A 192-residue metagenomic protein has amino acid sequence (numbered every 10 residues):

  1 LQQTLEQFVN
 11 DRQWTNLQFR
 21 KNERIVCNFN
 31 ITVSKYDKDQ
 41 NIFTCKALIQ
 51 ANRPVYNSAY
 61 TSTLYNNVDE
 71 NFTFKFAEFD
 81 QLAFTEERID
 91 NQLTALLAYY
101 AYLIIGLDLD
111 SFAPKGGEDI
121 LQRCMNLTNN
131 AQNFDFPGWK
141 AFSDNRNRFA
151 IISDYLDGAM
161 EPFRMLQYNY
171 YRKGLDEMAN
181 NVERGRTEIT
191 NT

Functional and structural regions predicted by a protein language model:
L1-T44, V55-N57: Start-of-domain marker
E6, K21-R24, Y65-N67, A83-Q92 (+4 more regions): Surface-exposed peri-terminal alpha-helical interaction modules
L17, V68, K75-F79, G158 (+2 more regions): Generic signature of intrinsically disordered, low-complexity segments enriched in small/polar residues
D39-F149: Acidic/His-rich structured neighborhood in mature extracellular/periplasmic domains
A113-T192: Flexible, glycine-rich surface segments
